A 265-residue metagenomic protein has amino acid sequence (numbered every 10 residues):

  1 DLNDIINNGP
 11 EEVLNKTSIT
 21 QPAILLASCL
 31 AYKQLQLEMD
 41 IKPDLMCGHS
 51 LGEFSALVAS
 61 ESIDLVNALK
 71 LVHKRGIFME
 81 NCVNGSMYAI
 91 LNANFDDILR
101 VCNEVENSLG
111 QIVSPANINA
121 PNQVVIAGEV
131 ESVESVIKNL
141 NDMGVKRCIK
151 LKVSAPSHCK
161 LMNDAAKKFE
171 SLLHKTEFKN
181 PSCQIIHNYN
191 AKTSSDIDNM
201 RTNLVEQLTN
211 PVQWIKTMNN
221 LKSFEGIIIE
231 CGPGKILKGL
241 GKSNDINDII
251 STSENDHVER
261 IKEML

Functional and structural regions predicted by a protein language model:
D1-E104, R147, I228-D256, M264: FabD-like malonyl-/acyl-CoA
N3, L25-S28, Y32, V72 (+6 more regions): A general structural signal for well-ordered alpha-helical segments in protein cores
G9-P10, T20, S60-T209: Alpha/beta catalytic cores of group-transfer enzymes, especially the acyltransferase/condensing modules of polyketide
L172, E177, P211, S223 (+3 more regions): NAD(P)-dependent dehydrogenase/reductase Rossmann-like domain
T209-G226: A short, acidic, amphipathic alpha-helical segment used as a generic capping/interface helix at domain edges
